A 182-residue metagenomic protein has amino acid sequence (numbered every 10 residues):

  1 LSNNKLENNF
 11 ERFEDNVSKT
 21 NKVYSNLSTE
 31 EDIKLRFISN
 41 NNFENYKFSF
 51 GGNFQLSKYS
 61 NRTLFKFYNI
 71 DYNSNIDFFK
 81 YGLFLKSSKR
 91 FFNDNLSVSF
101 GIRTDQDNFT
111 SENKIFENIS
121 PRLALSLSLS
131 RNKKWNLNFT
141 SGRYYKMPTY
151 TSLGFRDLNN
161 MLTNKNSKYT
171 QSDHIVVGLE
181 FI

Functional and structural regions predicted by a protein language model:
L1-E112: Face-selective signature of the C-terminal outer-membrane beta-barrel domain
T29, F37-F43, K89-F91, E117 (+4 more regions): Residue-level signature of outer-membrane beta-barrel architecture
T29-E31, D77-F79, E117, K133 (+1 more regions): Residue-level preference for beta-strand/loop junctions
Y46, N118-S120, H174: Subset of outer-membrane beta-barrel
K47-S49, N95-S97, A124, K134-N138 (+1 more regions): Membrane-spanning beta-strand positions in outer-membrane beta-barrel proteins
K58-T63, N113, L127-H174: Surface-exposed extracellular loop regions of Gram-negative outer-membrane beta-barrel proteins, predominantly
F84, S120-S126: One-face residue pattern on beta-strands with alternating periodicity enriched for small/polar residues
F92, S97-D105, A124, S128 (+1 more regions): Conserved beta-strand->loop/alpha-helix structural units within folded catalytic cores of enzymes with alpha/beta
